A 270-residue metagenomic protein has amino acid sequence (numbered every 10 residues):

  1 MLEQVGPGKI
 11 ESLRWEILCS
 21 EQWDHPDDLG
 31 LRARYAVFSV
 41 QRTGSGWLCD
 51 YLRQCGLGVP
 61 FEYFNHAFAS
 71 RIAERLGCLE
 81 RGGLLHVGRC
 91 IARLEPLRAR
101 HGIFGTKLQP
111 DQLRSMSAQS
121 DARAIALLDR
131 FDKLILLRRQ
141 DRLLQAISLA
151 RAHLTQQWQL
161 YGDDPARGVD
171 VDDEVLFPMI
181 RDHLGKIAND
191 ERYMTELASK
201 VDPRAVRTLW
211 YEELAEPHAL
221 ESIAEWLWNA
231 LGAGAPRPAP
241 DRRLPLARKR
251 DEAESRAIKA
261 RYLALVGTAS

Functional and structural regions predicted by a protein language model:
M1-A99, R243-R250: PAPS-dependent sulfotransferase catalytic core
G6, E80-V87, S120, R139 (+4 more regions): Intrinsic-disorder-associated interaction segments
K9-I17, K107, D111-M116: Short coil-to-helix leader/linker segments, especially the first N-terminal amphipathic alpha-helix with its helix
L31-R32, R100-I103, R130-D132, P203-R204: A general structural motif
Y35, G58, F104-T106, K133-L137 (+1 more regions): Hydrophobic/aromatic beta-strand patches that form the interior of the parallel beta-sheet core in alpha/beta enzyme
C55, F64-E74, D164-V171, M179 (+1 more regions): The conserved 3'-phosphoadenosine-5'-phosphosulfate
Q109-E196, R204, L214, E221-G234: PAPS-dependent sulfotransferase catalytic domain
